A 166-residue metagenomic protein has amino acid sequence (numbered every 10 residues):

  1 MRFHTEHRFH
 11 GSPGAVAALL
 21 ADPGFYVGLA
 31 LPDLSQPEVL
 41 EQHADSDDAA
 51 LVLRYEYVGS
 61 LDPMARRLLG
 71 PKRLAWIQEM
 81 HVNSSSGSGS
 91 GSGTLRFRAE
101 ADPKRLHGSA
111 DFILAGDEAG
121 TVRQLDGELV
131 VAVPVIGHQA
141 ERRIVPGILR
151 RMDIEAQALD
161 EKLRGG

Functional and structural regions predicted by a protein language model:
M1-M64: Hydrophobic ligand-binding cavity/cleft-lining segments
Y26-S35, L68-R73, E100-R105: Short, solvent-exposed secondary-structure boundary motifs
L51-R54, W76, H81-S84, S88-P146: Beta-strand/loop substructures that line and gate deep hydrophobic ligand-binding cavities in soluble
V58-S86: Helix-adjacent hinge/juxtasegments
G137-G166: A conserved amphipathic terminal alpha-helix motif
